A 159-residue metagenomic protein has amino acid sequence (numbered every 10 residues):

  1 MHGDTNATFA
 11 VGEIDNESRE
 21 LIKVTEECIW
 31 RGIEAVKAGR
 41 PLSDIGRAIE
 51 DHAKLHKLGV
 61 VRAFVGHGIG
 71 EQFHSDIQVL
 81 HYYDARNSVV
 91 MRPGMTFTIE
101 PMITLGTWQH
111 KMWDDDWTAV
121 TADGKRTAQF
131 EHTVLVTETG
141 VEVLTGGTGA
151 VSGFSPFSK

Functional and structural regions predicted by a protein language model:
M1-K159: Active-site neighborhoods and metal-handling regions in enzymes and metal-associated proteins
